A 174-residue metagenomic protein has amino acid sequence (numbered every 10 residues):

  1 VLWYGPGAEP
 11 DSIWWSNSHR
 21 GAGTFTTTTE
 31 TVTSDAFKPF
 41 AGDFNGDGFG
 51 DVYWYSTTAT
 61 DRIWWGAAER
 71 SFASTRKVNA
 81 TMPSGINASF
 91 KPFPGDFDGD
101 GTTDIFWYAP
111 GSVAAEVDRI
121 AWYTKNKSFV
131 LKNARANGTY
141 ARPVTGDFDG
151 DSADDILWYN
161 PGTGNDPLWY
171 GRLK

Functional and structural regions predicted by a protein language model:
V1-K174: Trp/Gly-enriched beta-strand/coil motifs that build multi-repeat beta-propeller-like domains and related W-rich binding
